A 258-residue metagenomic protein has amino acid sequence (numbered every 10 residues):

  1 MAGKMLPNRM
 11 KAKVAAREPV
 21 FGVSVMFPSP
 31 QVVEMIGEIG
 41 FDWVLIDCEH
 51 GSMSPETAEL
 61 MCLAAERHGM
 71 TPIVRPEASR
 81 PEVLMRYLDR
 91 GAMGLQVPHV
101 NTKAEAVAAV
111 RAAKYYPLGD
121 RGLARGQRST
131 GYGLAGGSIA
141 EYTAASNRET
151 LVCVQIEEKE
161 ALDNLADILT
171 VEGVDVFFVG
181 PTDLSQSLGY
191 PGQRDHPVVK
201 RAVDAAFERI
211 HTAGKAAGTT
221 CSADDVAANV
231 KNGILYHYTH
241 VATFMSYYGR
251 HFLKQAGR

Functional and structural regions predicted by a protein language model:
M1-G22, A135-R148, D204-A205, R209-T212: N-terminal amphipathic alpha-helix/helix-capping segment at the start of soluble metabolic enzymes
A2-P72, A78-S79, R111, V152 (+1 more regions): Conserved N-terminal beta1-alpha1 strand-loop-helix module at the mouth
P19-V25, V44-I46, P72-P76, L95-V97 (+5 more regions): Hydrophobic faces of well-ordered beta-strands that scaffold small-molecule active sites in alpha/beta enzyme cores
V23, I36, D47, L95 (+5 more regions): Conserved, mostly hydrophobic/aromatic
E34, E38, S79-M93, V97 (+3 more regions): Catalytic cores of alpha/beta
P55-D89, R111-G119, A144-N147, D195-T219 (+1 more regions): Alpha-helix-loop-beta-strand connector modules within alpha/beta enzyme cores
M61, K103-G119, A242-R258: C-terminal helical cap(s) of enzyme catalytic domains, especially alpha/beta-barrels
E82, G94-E172: Conserved anion-binding
